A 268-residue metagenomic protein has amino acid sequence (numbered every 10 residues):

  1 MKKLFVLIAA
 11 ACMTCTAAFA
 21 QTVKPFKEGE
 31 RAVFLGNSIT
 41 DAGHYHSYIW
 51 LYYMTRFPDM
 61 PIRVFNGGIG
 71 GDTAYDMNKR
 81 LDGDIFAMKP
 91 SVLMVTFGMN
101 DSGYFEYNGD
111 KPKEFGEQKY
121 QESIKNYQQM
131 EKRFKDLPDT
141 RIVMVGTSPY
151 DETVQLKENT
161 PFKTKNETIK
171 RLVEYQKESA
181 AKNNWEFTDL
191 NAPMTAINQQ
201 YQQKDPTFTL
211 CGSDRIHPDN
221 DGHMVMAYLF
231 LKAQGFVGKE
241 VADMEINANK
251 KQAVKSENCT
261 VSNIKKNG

Functional and structural regions predicted by a protein language model:
M1-T22: Bacterial Sec-dependent N-terminal signal peptides
Q21-A32: Membrane/wall-proximal cationic-aromatic binding patches
F26, S47-P61, D72-M224, Y228-N247 (+1 more regions): Alpha-helical cap/lid subdomain in secreted, periplasmic, or secretory-pathway luminal O-acyl-processing enzymes
E30-H44, G70-T73: Catalytic nucleophile-elbow at a beta strand-turn-alpha helix junction centered on a G-D-S/GDSL motif, marking
N66-G68: Conserved residues in the N-terminal Rossmann fold of short-chain dehydrogenase/reductase
A248, Q252: Acidic two-metal-ion nuclease catalytic site recognized across multiple nuclease folds, prominently DnaQ/RNase D-T
E257-T260: Extracellular or exported targeting regions of proteins
